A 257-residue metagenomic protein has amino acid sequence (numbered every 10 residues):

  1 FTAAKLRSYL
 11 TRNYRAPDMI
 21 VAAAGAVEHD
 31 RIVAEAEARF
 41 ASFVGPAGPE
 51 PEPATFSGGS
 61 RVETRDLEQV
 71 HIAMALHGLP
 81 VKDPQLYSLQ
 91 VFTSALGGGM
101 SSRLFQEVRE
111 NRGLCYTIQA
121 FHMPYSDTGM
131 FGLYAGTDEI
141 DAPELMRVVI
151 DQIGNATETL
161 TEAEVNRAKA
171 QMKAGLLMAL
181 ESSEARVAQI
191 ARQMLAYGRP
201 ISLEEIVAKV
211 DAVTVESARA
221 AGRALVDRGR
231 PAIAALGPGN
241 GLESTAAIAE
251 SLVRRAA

Functional and structural regions predicted by a protein language model:
F1-P51, V62, L79-P80, S88 (+2 more regions): Charge-rich, well-structured scaffold segments of protease-associated domains
T55: Active-site cores that bind ATP or allylic diphosphates and position pyrophosphate for catalysis
G59-R65: Short amphipathic
M74: A domain-level signal for the structural core that forms small-molecule/cofactor-binding pockets and catalytic centers
F105-Q106: Phosphate-proximal small/polar/acidic motifs at interfaces that engage nucleotide phosphates, polyphosphates
